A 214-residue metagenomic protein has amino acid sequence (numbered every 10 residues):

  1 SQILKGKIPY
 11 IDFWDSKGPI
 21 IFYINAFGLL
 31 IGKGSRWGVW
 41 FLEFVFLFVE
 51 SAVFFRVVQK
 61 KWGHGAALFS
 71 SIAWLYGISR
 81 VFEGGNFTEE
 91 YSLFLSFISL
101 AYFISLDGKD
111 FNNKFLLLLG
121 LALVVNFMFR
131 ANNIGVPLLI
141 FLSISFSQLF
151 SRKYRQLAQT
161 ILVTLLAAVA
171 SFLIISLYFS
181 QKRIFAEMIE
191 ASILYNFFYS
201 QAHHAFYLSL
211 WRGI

Functional and structural regions predicted by a protein language model:
S1-D15, A26-L30, A191-L194: Extracytoplasmic loop-helix module adjacent to an early transmembrane segment
P19, Y23, G32-A52: Loop-to-helix entry region of an early transmembrane alpha helix in multi-pass inner-membrane enzymes
V49-Y76, L93-F94, D110-F115: Transmembrane-helix signature of polytopic, membrane-embedded enzymes that assemble or transfer cell-envelope glycans
K60-W62, S99-L118, L149-Y154: Membrane-interface transmembrane helices that cradle and orient dolichyl/undecaprenyl
A67-G77, F97-A101, L123, F127: Short helix- or helix-capping micro-motifs that position conserved polar/aromatic residues at function-defining sites
F82-S92: Short acidic/glycine- and proline-prone juxtamembrane loop motifs at membrane-interface regions of multi-pass membrane
F115-A131, P137-L142, A170-I175: Membrane-interface alpha helices of multi-pass inner-membrane proteins
F150, A158-I214: Transmembrane-lumen/periplasm boundary regions of multi-pass, lipid-linked membrane glycan transferases
